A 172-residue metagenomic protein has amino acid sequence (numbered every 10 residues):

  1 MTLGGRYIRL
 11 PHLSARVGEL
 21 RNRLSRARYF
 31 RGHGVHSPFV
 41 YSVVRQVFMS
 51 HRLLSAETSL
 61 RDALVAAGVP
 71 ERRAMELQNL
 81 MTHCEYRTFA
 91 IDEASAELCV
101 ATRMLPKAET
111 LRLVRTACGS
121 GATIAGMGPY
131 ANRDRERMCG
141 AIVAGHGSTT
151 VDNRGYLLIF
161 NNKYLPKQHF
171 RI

Functional and structural regions predicted by a protein language model:
M1-S120, Y130-I172: A short alpha-helical cap/connector motif
